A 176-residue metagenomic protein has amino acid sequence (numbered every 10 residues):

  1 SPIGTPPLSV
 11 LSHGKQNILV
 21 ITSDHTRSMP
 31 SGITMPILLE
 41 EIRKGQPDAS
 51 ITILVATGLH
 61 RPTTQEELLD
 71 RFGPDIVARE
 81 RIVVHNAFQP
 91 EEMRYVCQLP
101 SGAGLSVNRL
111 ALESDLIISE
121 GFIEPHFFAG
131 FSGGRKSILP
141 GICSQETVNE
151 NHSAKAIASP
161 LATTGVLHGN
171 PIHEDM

Functional and structural regions predicted by a protein language model:
I3-L19, R43-A49: Glycine-rich phosphate/diphosphate-binding loops that line cofactor/substrate pockets in enzymes
I3-P6, I37-E40, P100-L110, E174: Short alpha-helical segments and helix-capping/turn motifs at coil-helix boundaries
G14-N17, P47-I51, V77-R79, L112-L116 (+2 more regions): Short coil/turn connectors at secondary-structure junctions
N17-S28, T52-G58: Short glycine-rich or small-residue beta-strand-to-loop segments that form or flank ligand, phosphate, metal/Fe-S
R27-P47: Histidine-anchored nucleotide/phosphate-binding helix
E41, F127-V148: A short, gly/pro- and small-residue-rich
T63-S132: An acidic, phosphate/nucleotide-engaging active-site surface
I138-M176: Extended, low-polarity segments enriched in aliphatic/aromatic residues
